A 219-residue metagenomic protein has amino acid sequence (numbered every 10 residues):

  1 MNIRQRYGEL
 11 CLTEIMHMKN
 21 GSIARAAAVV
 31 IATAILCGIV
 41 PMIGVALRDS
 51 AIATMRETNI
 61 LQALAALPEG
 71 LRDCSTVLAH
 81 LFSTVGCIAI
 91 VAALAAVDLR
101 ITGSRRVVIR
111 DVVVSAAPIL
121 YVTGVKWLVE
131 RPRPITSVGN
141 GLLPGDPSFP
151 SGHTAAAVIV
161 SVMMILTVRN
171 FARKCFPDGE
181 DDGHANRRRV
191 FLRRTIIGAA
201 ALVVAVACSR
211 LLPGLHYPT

Functional and structural regions predicted by a protein language model:
N2-G86, W127-G141: N-terminal transmembrane-helix/juxtamembrane module of multi-pass inner/ER membrane proteins
A26-V30, V91-L120: Interfacial segments of alpha-helical transmembrane regions
I39-V40, A116-G124, A201-G214: Aromatic-anchored segments of alpha-helical transmembrane domains
A51, V97-R110, R173-F176, G183-R189: Membrane-interface helix-boundary motifs at transmembrane edges
G70-L71, G103-V108, P134-I135, V190-L192: Membrane-helix interface segments
A79-T102, V158-M164, V168: Hydrophobic alpha-helical transmembrane segments
C87-L94, S115, T195-L202: Hydrophobic alpha-helical transmembrane segments of polytopic
V138-T219: Membrane-embedded catalytic cores of phosphoryl/pyrophosphoryl-handling enzymes
